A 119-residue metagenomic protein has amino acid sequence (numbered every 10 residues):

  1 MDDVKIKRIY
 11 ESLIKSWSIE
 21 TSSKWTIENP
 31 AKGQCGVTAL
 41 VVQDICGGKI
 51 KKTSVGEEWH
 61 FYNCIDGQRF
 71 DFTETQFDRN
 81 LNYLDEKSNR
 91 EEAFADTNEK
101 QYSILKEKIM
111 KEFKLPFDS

Functional and structural regions predicted by a protein language model:
M1-S119: A structural boundary/capping signal
